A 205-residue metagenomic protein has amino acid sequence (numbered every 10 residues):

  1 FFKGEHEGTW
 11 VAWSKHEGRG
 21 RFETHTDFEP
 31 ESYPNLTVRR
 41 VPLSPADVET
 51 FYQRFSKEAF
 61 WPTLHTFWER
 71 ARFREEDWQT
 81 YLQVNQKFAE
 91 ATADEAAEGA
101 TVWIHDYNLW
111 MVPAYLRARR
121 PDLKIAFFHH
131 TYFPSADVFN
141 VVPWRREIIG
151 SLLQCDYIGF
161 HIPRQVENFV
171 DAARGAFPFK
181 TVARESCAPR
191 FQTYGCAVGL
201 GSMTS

Functional and structural regions predicted by a protein language model:
F1-S205: Catalytic cores of carbohydrate-active enzymes across secretory and cytosolic contexts
